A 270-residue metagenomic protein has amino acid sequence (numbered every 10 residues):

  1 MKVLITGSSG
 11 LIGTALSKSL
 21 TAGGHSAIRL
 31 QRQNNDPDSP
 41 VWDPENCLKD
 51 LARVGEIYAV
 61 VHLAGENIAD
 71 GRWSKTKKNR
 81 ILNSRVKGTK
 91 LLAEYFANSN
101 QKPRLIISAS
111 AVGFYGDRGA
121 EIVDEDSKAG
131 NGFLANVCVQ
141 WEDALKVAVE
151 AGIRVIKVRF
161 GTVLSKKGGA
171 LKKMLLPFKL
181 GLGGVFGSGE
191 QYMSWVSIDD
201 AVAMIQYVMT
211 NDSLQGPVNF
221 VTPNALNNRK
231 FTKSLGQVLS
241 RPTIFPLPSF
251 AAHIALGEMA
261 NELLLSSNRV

Functional and structural regions predicted by a protein language model:
V3-G23: N-terminal Rossmann NAD(P)H-binding glycine-rich loop of SDR-like oxidoreductase domains
T6, I57-L63, S108-A109, R159: Rossmann-fold scaffold of SDR-type NAD(P)-dependent oxidoreductases
D36, V41-L91: NAD(P)H-binding glycine-rich loop region in Rossmannoid oxidoreductase-like domains and their noncatalytic homologs
L82-V86, V123, S127-E142, L164-S165 (+2 more regions): Short-chain dehydrogenase/reductase
T89-G132: Conserved Rossmann-fold NAD(P)-dependent oxidoreductase catalytic core, especially the SDR/UDP-sugar
A135, V139, K146-K157, G161-M193: NAD(P)-dependent short-chain dehydrogenase/reductase
L175-G183, Q191-L226: Alpha-helical substrate-binding/gating segment
V208-M259: Mid/C-terminal beta-alpha module of Rossmann-like enzyme folds, strongest in SDR-family dehydrogenases/epimerases
